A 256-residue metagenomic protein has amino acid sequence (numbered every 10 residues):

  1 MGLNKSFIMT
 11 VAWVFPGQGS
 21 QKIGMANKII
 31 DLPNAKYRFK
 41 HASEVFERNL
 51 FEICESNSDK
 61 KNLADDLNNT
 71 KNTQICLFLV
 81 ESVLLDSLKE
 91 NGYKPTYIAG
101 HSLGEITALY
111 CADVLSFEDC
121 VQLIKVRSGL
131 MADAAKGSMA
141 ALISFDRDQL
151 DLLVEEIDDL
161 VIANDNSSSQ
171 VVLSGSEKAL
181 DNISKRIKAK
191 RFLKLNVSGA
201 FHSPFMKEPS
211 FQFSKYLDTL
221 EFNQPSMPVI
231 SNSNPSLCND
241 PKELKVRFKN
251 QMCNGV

Functional and structural regions predicted by a protein language model:
L3, F7-L152, R191-L195: FabD-like malonyl-/acyl-CoA
Q18-S20, F46-R48, A112-G255: Alpha/beta catalytic cores of group-transfer enzymes, especially the acyltransferase/condensing modules of polyketide
